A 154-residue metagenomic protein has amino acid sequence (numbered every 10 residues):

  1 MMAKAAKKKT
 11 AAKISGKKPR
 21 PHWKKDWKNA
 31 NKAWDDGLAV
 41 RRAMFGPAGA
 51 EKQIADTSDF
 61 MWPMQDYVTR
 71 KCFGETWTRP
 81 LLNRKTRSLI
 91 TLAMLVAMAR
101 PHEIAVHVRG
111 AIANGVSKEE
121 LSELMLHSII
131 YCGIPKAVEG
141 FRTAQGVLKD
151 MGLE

Functional and structural regions predicted by a protein language model:
M2-K85, A113, E139-E154: Acidic, glycine/proline-rich low-complexity segments that act as flexible tails and inter-domain linkers
M44-P47, P101, G115, Y131: Residues at alpha-helix boundaries and the short loops/turns that link adjacent helices
M64, K85-L89, E103, E120-L124 (+1 more regions): Residue-level detector of well-ordered alpha-helical segments, enriched for hydrophobic/aromatic packing positions
V68-C72, L89-V96, L124-I129: Short alpha-helical scaffolding segments that buttress acidic/His motifs in well-ordered protein cores
L92, V96-S122: Mid-chain, well-packed structural core segment of small domains
I130-Y131, L148: Short Asp/Glu-rich motifs
I134-V138: Substrate/cofactor-recognition hotspot
